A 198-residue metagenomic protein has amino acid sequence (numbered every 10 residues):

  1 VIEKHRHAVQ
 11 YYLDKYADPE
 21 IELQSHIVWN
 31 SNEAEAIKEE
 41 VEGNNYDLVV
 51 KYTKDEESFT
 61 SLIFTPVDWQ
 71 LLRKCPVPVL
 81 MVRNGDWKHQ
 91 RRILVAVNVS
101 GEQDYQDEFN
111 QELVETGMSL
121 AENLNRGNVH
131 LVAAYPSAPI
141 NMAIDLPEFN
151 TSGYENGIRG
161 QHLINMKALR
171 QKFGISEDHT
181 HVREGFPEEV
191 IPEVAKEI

Functional and structural regions predicted by a protein language model:
V1-K4, A8, K15, P19-E20 (+3 more regions): Small/aliphatic-rich secondary-structure junction motif
K15-V49, E56, R170-I198: Structural beta-alpha unit
E33, F64, N110-L113, P187-E188: Amphipathic coiled-coil/heptad-repeat helices and related helical stalk/stem segments that mediate oligomerization
E33, S58, H89, A138-P139: Generic structural signal for helix capping and beta-alpha/helix-loop junctions
E39-Q90, E193-I198: Gly/Ser-rich helix-loop-strand patches that form or flank binding pockets for ribonucleotide-derived cofactors
V50, L80, L94, H130-V132 (+1 more regions): Hydrophobic/aromatic beta-strand patches that form the interior of the parallel beta-sheet core in alpha/beta enzyme
W69, E115-M118, K167, P192: Active-site phosphate/pyrophosphate- and oxyanion-stabilizing loops and adjacent acidic/basic residues in soluble
